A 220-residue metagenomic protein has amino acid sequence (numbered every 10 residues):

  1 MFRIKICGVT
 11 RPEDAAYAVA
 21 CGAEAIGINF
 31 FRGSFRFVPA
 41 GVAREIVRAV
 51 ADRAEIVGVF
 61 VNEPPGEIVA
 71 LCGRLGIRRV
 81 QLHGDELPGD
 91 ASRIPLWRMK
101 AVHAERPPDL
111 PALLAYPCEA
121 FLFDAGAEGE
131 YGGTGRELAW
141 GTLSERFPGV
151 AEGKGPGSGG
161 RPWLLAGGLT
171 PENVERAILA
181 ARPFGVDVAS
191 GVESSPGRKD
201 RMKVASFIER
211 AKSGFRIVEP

Functional and structural regions predicted by a protein language model:
M1-G153, G157-P220: Conserved N-terminal beta1-alpha1 strand-loop-helix module at the mouth
